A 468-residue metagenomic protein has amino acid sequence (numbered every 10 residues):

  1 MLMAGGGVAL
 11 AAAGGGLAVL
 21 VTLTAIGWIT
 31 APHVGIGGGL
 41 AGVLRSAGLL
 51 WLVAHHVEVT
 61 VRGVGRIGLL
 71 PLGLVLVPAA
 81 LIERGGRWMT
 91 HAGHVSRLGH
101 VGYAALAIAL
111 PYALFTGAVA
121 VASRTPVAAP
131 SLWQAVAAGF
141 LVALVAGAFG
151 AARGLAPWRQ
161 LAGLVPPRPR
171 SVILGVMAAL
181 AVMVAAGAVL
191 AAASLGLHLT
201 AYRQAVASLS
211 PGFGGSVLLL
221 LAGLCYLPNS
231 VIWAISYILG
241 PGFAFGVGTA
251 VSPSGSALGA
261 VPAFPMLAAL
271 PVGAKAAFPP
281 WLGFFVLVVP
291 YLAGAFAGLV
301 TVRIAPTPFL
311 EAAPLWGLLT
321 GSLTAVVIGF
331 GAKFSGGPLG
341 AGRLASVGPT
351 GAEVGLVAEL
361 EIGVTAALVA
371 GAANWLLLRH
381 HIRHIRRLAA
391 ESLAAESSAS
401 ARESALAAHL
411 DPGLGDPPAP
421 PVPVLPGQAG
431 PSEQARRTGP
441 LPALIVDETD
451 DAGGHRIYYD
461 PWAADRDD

Functional and structural regions predicted by a protein language model:
M1-G5, A80-V101, A120-S123, L144-V176 (+5 more regions): Cytoplasmic membrane-interface segments at the C-terminal ends of transmembrane helices
M1-P78, L209-F284, K333-D468: Long, glycine/tryptophan/cysteine-rich extracytoplasmic
G6-A156, M183-L195: Transmembrane-helix bundle segments that line or gate the permeation/cavity pathway in multi-pass membrane proteins
A11-V19, P78, L106-F115, A137-F149 (+11 more regions): Hydrophobic faces of alpha-helical transmembrane segments in multi-pass integral membrane proteins
G85-A129, P262-W281, T307-G340, R402 (+1 more regions): Hydrophobic alpha-helical transmembrane segments of integral membrane proteins
S123-Q134, A201-G214, P308: Membrane-interfacial helix-loop-helix connectors in multipass membrane proteins
A128-A137, A312, G342-T350: Non-cytosolic membrane-interface motifs at loop->transmembrane helix junctions
R170-I232: Loop-centered beta-sheet repeat module
